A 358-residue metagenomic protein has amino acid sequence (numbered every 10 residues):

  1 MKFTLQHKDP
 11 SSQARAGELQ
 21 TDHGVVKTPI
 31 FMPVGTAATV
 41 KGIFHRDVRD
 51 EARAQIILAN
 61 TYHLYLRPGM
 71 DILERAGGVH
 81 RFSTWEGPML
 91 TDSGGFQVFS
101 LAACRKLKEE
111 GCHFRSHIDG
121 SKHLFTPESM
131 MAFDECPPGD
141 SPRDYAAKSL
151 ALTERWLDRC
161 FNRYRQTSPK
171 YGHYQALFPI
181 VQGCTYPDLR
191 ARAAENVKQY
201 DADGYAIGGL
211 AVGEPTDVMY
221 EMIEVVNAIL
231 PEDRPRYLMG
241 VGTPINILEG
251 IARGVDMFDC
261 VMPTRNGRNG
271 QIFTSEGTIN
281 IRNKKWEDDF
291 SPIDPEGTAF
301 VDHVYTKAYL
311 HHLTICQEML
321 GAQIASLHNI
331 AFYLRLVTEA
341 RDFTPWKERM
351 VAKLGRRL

Functional and structural regions predicted by a protein language model:
M1-E18, V26-M32, K41-G42, C136-P142 (+1 more regions): C-terminal extensions of enzymes
M1-K170, K284-E287: Non-catalytic, usually N-terminal nucleic-acid engagement modules in DNA/RNA processing proteins
G24, I57, D92, P179 (+3 more regions): Conserved, mostly hydrophobic/aromatic
G24, T153-C160, V197, V226 (+3 more regions): Hydrophobic alpha-helical packing residues
G69-A76, G267-I281, L334, F343-E348: C-terminal helical cap(s) of enzyme catalytic domains, especially alpha/beta-barrels
S129, S149, T153-W156, C160 (+4 more regions): Alpha-helical packing segments of well-folded alpha/beta enzyme cores
A151, R163, T167, G172-I293: Glycine-rich phosphate/ribose-binding loops and adjacent secondary-structure elements that form binding surfaces
D158, N162-R165, A228-P231, I315 (+2 more regions): Generic secondary-structure signature for well-ordered alpha-helical cores
